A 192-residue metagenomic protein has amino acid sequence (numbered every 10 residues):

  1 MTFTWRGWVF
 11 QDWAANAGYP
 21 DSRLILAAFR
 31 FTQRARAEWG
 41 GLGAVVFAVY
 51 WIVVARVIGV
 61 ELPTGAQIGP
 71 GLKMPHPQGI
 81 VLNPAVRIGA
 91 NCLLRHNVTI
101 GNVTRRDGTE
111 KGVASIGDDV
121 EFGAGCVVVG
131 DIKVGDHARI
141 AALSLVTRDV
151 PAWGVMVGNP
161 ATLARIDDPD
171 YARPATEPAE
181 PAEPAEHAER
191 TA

Functional and structural regions predicted by a protein language model:
M1-G59, P169-A192: Terminal amphipathic alpha-helical/low-complexity segments used for targeting or macromolecular assembly
I58, T64, G69-P70, P75-Q78 (+12 more regions): Left-handed beta-helix
R106-G108: A short, polar/charged loop-to-alpha-helix boundary motif
